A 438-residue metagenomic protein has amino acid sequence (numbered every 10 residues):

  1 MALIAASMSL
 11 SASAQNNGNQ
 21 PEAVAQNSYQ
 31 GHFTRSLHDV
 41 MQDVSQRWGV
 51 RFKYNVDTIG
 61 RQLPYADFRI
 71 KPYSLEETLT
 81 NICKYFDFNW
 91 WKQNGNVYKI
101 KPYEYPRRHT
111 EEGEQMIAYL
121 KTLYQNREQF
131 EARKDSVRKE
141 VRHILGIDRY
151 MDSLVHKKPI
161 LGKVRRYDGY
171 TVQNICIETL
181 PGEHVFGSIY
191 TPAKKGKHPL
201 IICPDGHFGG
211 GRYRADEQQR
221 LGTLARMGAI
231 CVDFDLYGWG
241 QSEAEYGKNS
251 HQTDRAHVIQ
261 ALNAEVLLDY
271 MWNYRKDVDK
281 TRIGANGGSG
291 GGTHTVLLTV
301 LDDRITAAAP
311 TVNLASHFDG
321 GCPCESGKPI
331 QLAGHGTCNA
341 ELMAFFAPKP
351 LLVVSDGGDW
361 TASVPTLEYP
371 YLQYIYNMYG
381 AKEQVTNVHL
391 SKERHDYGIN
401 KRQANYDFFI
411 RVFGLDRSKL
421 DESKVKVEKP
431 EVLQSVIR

Functional and structural regions predicted by a protein language model:
M1-P21: Bacterial Sec-dependent N-terminal signal peptides
Q15-Y105: N-terminal export/assembly leaders
Y65, P72-L75, W90-H184, S355-R438: Alpha/beta-hydrolase-fold serine-hydrolase catalytic core, especially in secreted/extracellular enzymes
Y167, G182-V185, P192-I201, H207: Proline/glycine-enriched tight loop/beta-turn segments at coil->beta junctions that connect or precede beta-strands
G196-Y274, K280, L314-P323: Cap/lid segment of the alpha/beta-hydrolase catalytic domain
K197-L200, M227-I230, D279-R282, D303-A307 (+2 more regions): Loop/turn elements at helix/coil->beta-strand transitions in domains of secreted/extracellular proteins
D269-H335: Primarily recognizes the serine-hydrolase "nucleophile elbow" in alpha/beta-hydrolase and SGNH/GDSL folds
D319-Y374: The feature captures the conserved acid-bearing segment of alpha/beta-hydrolase catalytic domains
